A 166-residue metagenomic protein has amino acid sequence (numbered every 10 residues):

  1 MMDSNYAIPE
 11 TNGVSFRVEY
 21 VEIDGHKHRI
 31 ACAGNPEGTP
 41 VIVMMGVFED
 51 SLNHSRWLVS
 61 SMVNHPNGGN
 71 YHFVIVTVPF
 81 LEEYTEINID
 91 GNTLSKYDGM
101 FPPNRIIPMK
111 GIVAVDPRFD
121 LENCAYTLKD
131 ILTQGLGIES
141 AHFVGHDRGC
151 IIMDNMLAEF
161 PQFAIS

Functional and structural regions predicted by a protein language model:
M1-E19: An N-terminal hydrophobic leader/cap segment in hydrolases
V18, I23-A33: A short loop-to-beta-strand scaffold at the N-terminal edge of the catalytic core in hydrolase folds
G25, P36-G38, G137-E139, Q162: Active-site acidic short loop of glycosyltransferases
P36-R105: Conserved HGGG/HGGXW glycine-rich cap/lid loop of the alpha/beta-hydrolase fold
R56, K129, D154-A158: Short, hydrophobic alpha-helix immediately C-terminal to the catalytic nucleophile
V78-V144: Active-site loop/oxyanion-hole signature of alpha/beta-hydrolase fold enzymes
E139-S166: Conserved hydrolase catalytic core segment
